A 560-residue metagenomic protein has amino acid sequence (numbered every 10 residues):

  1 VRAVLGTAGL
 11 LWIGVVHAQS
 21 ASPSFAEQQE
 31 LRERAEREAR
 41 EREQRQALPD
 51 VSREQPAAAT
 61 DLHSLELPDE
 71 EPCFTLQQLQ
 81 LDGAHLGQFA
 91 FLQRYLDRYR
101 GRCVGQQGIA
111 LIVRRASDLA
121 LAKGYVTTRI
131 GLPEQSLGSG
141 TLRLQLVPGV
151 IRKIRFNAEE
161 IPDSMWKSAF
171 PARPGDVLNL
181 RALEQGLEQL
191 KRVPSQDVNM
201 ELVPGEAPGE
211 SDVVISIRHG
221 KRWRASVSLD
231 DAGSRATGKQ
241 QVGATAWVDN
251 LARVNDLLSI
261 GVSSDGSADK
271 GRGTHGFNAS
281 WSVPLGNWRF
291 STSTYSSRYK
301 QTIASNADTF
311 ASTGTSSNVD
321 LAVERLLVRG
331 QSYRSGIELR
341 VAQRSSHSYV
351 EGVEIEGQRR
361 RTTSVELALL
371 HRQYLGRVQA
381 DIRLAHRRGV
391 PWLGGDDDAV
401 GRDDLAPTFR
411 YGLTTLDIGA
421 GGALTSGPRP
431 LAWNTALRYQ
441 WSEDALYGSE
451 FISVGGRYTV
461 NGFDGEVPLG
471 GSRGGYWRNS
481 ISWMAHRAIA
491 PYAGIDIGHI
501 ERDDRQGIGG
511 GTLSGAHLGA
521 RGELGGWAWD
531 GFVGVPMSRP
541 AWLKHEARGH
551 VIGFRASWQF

Functional and structural regions predicted by a protein language model:
V1-L5: Bacterial N-terminal signal peptides that target proteins for export
I13-V15: N-terminal signal peptide c-region/cleavage motif recognized by signal peptidases
Q19-G233, S263-G276, A436-R438: Periplasmic polypeptide-binding modules associated with outer-membrane biogenesis and secretion
I161-S164, L180-V378, A547-Q559: Gram-negative/organellar outer-membrane beta-barrel architecture
A225-V227, A246, L258-V262, F290-T294 (+9 more regions): Membrane-embedded beta-strand positions of outer-membrane beta-barrel proteins
H347-D503, W542-K544, F554-S557: C-terminal outer-membrane beta-barrel translocator/porin domains of Gram-negative envelope proteins and their
G509-R521, W527: C-terminal structured "cap/appendage" subdomains that terminate the fold
E523-R555, Q559: Predominantly the C-terminal beta-signal and adjacent terminal strand-loop region of outer-membrane beta-barrel
